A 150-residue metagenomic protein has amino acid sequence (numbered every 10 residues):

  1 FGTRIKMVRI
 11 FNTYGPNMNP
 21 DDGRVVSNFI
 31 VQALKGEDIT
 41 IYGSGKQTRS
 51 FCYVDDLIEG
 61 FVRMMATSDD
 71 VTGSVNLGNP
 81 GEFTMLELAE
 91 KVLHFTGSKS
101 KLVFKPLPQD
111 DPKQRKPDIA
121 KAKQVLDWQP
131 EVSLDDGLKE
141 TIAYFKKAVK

Functional and structural regions predicted by a protein language model:
T3-R4, T13-N28, E37, I41-Y42 (+6 more regions): Glycine/proline-rich active-site loop of Rossmann-fold NAD(P)-dependent oxidoreductases
M7-R9: Conserved beta-strand scaffold in the Rossmann-like NAD(H)/NADP(H)-binding core of dehydrogenases/reductases
Q32, G36, M64-S68, V125 (+1 more regions): Generic structural signal for alpha-helix termini and adjacent loop/cap motifs
A33-L34, V92, T96: Hydrophobic aliphatic residues
F51: His/acidic/aromatic-lined binding-pocket segments of jelly-roll/cupin-type domains and related regulatory beta-sandwich
V54, S74, E87, P106-Q129 (+1 more regions): Conserved C-terminal active-site "lid" loop/helix of NAD(P)H-dependent oxidoreductases that clamps the redox cofactor
F61-M65, A89-V92, L138-F145: Hydrophobic "lid"/C-terminal helical patch of Rossmann-like NAD(P)-dependent dehydrogenase/epimerase domains
A120, L134-K150: Amphipathic terminal alpha-helices
